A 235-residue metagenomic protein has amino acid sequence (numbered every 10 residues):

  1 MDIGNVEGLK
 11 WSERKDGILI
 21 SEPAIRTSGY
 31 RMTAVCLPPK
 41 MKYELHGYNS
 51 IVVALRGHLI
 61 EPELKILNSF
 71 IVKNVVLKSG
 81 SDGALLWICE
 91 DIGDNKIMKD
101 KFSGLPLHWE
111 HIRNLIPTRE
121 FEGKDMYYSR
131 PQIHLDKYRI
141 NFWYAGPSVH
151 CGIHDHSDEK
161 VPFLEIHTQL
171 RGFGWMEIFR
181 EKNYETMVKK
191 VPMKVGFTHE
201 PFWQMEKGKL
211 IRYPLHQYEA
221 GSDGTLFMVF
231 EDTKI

Functional and structural regions predicted by a protein language model:
M1-M32, C36, V72-W143: A short, N-terminal "cap"/entry segment at the start of jelly-roll beta-barrel domains of the cupin/DSBH fold
P23-H58: N-terminal ordered "arm"
T33-K42, I140-F163, I178-N183, M193-K194 (+1 more regions): Conserved short histidine dyad/triad with adjacent acidic residue
K42-Y48, K78-D82, G221: Flexible, charged surface loops at secondary-structure boundaries
S50-G57, V161-R180: Short, conserved beta-strand element in jelly-roll/cupin
L55-S81, E181-Q217: Short acidic-glycine-tyrosine-enriched beta hairpin
G57-K65, I92-K99, H150-C151, G208 (+1 more regions): Short, surface-exposed beta-strand/loop "edge" segments at domain boundaries and coil↔beta transitions
G83-N95, N141, I211-I235: A short hydrophobic beta-strand segment most commonly corresponding to one strand of the jelly-roll/cupin
